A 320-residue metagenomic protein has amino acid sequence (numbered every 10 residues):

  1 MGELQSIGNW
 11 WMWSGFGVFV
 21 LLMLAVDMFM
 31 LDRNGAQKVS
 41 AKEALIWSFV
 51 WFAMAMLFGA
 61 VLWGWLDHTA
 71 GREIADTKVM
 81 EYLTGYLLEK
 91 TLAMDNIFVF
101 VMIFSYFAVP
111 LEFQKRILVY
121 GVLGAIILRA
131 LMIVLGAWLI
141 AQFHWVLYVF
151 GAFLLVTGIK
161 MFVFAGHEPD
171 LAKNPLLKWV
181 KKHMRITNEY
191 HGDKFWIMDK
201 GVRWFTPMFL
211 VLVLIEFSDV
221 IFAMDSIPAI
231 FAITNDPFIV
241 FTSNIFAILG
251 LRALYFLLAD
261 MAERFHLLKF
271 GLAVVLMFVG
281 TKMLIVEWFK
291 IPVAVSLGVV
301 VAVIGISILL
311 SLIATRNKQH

Functional and structural regions predicted by a protein language model:
M1-H320: Multi-pass alpha-helical transmembrane bundle typical of ion/small-solute transporters and intramembrane aspartyl
